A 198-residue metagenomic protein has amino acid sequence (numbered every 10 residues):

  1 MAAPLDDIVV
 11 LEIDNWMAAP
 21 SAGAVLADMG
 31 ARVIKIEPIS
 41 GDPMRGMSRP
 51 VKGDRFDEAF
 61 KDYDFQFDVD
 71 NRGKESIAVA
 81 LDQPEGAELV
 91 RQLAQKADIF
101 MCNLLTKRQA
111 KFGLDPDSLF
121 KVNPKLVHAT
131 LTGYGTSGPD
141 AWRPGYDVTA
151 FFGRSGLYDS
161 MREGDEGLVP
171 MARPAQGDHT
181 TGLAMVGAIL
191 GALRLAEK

Functional and structural regions predicted by a protein language model:
M1-E197: N-terminal helix-loop segment corresponding to the beta1-alpha1 unit of nucleotide/adenylate-binding folds
